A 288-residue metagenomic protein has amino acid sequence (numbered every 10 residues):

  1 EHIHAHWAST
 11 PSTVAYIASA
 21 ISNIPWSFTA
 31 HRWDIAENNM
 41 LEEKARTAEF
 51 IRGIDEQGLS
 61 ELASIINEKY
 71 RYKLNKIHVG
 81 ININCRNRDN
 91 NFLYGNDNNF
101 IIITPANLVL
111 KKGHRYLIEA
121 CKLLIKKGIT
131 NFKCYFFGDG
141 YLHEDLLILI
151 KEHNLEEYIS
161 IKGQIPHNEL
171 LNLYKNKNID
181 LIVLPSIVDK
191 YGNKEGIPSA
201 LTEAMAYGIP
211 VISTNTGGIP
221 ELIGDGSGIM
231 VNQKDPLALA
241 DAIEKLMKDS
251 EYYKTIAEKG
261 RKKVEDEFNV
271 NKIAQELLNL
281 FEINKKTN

Functional and structural regions predicted by a protein language model:
I35, L41-R88: Donor nucleotide-sugar binding/catalytic pocket of nucleotide-sugar-dependent glycosyltransferases
F100, T104-L123, Y141-L147, E195 (+3 more regions): A conserved mid-protein helix/loop that constitutes part of the nucleotide-sugar donor-binding site
E144-N176, D180: Nucleotide-activated donor-binding/catalytic signature segment of Leloir-type glycosyltransferases, i.e., the conserved
Y158, A238, K245, Y252-E267 (+1 more regions): A short, well-ordered alpha-helix in the C-terminal region of glycosyltransferases
K175-K194, I209: Acidic donor-binding loop of glycosyltransferase active sites
K194-L201, I219: Short glycine/serine-rich donor-binding loops of glycosyltransferases
L201, A206, P210-S213: Short hydrophobic beta-strand element within catalytic cores of glycosyltransferases and related nucleotide-activated
L222-P236, K245-E251, D266: Conserved acidic donor-binding segment of nucleotide-sugar-dependent glycosyltransferases
